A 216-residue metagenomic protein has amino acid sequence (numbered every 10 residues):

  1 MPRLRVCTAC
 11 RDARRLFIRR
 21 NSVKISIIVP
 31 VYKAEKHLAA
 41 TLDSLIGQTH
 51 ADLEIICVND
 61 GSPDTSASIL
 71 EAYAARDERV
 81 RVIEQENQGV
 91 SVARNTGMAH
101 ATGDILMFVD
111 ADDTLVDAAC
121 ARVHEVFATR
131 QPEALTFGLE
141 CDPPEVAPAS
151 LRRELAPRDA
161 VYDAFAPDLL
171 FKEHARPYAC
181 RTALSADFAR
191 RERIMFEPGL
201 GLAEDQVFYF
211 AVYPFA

Functional and structural regions predicted by a protein language model:
C7-C10: Cysteine-centered motifs
F17-A216: Nucleotide-sugar donor-binding/catalytic module of glycosyltransferases that assemble extracellular/cell-envelope
